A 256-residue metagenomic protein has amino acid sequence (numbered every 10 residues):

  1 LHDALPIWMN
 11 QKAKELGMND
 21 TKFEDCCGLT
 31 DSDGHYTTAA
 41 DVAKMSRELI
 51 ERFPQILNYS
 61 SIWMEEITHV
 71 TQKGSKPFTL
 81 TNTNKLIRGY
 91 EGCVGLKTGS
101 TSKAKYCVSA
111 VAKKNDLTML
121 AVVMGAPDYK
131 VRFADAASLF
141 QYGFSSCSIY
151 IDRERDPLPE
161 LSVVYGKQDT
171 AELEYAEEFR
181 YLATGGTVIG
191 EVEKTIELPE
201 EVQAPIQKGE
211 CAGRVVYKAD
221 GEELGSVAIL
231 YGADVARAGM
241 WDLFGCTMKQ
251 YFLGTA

Functional and structural regions predicted by a protein language model:
H2-L5: Short, small-residue-biased leader/transition segments that mark boundaries at the very start of proteins
W8-M9, N82: Generic structural signal for hydrophobic residues
N10-N19: Glycine-rich, acidic and aromatic/proline-enriched surface loops and short helix-turn segments that act as binding
M18, K22, D33-A256: Domain-terminus/edge residues, biased toward the C-terminal soluble/receptor-binding domains of extracytoplasmic
C27-D33: Conserved short loop/turn motifs at secondary-structure junctions
